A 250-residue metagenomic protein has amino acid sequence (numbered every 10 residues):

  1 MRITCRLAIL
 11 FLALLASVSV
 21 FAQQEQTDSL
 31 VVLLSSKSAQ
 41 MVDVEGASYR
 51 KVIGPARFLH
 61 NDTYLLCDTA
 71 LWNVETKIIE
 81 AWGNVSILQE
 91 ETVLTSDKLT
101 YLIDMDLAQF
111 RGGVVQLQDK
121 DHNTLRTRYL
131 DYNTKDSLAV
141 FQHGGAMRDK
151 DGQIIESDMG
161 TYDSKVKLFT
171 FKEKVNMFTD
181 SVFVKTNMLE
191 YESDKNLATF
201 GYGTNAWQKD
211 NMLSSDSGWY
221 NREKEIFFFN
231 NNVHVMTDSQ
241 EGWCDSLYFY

Functional and structural regions predicted by a protein language model:
M1-I9: Bacterial N-terminal signal peptides that target proteins for export
R2-I3, V18-A22: Long alpha-helical, hydrophobic tracts
A8-S17: Bacterial N-terminal signal peptides
A22-Y250: N-terminal amphipathic/hydrophobic interface segments
